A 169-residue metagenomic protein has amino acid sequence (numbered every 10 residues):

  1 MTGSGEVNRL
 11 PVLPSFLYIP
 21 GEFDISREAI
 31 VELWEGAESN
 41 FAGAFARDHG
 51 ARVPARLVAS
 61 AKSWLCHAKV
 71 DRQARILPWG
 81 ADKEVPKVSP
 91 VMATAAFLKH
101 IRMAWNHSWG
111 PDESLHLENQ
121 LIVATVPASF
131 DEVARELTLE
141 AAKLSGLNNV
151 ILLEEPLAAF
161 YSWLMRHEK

Functional and structural regions predicted by a protein language model:
M1-K143: Phosphate-binding loop and its immediate beta->loop->alpha context in nucleotide/phosphate-handling enzymes
E84-V85, N148, M165-R166: Short amphipathic alpha-helical patches
D112-L115, V150-E154: Core alpha/beta catalytic barrel or barrel-like domain that forms the active/cofactor pocket in diverse metabolic
K143-V150: Acidic, His- and aromatic-enriched active-site or binding-groove loops in soluble protein domains that engage sugars
I151-K169: Conserved phosphate-binding catalytic cores of ATP/NTP-utilizing and phosphoryl-transfer enzymes
